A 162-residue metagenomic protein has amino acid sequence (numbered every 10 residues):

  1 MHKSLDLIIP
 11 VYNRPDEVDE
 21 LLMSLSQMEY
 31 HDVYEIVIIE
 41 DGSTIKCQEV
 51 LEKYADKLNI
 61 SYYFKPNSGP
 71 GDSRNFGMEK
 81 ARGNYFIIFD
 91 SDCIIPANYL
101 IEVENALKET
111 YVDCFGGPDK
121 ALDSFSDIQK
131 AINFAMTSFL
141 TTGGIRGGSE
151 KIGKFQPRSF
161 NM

Functional and structural regions predicted by a protein language model:
K3-D6, E35: Cell-envelope/extracellular polymer assembly enzymes that use nucleotide-activated donors
E17-D19, I45-K53, N98: Acidic helix N-cap motif at the loop->helix transition within catalytic regions of sugar-transfer enzymes
M23-V33: Short, acidic, metal-binding catalytic loop of nucleotide-sugar glycosyltransferases
S24, E40-E49, N67-S68, D90-P96: A conserved acidic beta->alpha catalytic loop
K65-A81, E102: Glycine-rich, basic loop-to-helix element that forms the pyrophosphate-binding segment of sugar-nucleotide handling
F86: Short aromatic/hydrophobic "clamp" motif used to bind/position activated sugar donors
N98-K130, F134: Conserved donor NDP-sugar-binding/catalytic core segment of glycosyltransferases
A121, G144-M162: A recurrent flexible, glycine/aromatic-enriched loop bordering the glycosyltransferase active site that acts as
